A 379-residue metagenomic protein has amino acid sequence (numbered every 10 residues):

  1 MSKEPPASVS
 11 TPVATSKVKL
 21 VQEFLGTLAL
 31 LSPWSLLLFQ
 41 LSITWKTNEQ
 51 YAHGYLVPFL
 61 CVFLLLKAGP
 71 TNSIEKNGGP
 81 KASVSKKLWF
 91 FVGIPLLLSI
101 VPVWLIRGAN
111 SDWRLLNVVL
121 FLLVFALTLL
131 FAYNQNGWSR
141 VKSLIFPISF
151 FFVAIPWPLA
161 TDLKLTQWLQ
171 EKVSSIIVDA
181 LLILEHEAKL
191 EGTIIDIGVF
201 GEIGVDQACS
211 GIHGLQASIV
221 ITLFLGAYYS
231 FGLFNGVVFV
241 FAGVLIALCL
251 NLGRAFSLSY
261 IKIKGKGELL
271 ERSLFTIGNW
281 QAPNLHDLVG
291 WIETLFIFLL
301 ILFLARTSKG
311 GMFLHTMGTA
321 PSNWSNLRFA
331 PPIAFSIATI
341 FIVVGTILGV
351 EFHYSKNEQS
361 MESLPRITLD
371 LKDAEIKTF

Functional and structural regions predicted by a protein language model:
S2-F379: Hydrophobic N-terminal alpha-helices or hydrophobic patches in metabolic proteins across all domains of life
